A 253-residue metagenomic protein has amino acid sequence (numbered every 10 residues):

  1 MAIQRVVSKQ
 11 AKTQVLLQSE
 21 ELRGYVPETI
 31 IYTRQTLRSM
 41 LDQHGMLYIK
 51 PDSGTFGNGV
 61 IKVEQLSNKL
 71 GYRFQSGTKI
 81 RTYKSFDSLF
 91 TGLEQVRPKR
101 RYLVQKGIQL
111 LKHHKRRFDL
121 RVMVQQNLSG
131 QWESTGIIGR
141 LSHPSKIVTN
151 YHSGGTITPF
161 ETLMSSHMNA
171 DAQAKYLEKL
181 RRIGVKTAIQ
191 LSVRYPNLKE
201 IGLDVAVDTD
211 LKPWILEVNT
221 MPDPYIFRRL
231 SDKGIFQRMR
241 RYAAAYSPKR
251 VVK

Functional and structural regions predicted by a protein language model:
M1-G59: A conserved helix-loop-beta module that forms one wall/lid of the active-site cleft in ATP-utilizing catalytic domains
M1-Q10, Q14-V15, M168-D171, K175-E178 (+3 more regions): C-terminal active-site "lid" helix and adjoining low-complexity regulatory extension at the edge of ATP-using catalytic
V26-E28, L47-S88: Glycine-rich phosphate-binding loop of ATP-grasp-fold ATP-dependent ligases
H44, G77-G155: Phosphate-binding site of ATP-dependent enzymes
L47, E133, W214-L216: Protein kinase-like catalytic core scaffold
N58, F118-L120, L203: Change "...and in nucleic-acid phosphodiester-cleaving endonucleases..." to "...and in nucleic-acid processing enzymes
L66, M123-N127, A206-D210: Short beta-strand micro-motifs enriched in acidic
V96-I108, P144-A206: A long amphipathic alpha-helix within ATP-dependent nucleotide-binding catalytic cores
